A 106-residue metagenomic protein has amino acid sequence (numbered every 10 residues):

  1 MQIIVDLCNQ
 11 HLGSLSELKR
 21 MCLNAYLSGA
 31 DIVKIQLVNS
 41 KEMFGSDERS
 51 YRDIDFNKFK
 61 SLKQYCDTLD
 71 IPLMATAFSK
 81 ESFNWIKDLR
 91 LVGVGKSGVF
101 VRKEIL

Functional and structural regions predicted by a protein language model:
M1-H11: N-terminal small/glycine-rich loop or linker at the start of catalytic domains across soluble metabolic enzymes
M1-I3, G29-D31, D67-L73, L91-V92: Short, well-ordered coil/turn segments that N-cap beta-strands
D6, A25, I86: Conserved, mostly hydrophobic/aromatic
C8-Q10, Q36-S40, F78-K80, V99-F100: Active-site beta-loop-alpha junctions enriched in small/polar residues
K19-V38, L89: Catalytic domains of carbohydrate-active enzymes, especially glycoside hydrolases
C22-Y26, F56-K63, F83, L106: Generic structural signal for well-ordered alpha-helices, preferentially at hydrophobic/aromatic core positions
D31-F56: Glycine-rich, proline-tolerant flexible connector loops at the mouths of alpha/beta enzymes
Y51-I54, I71-F83, V92-E104: Catalytic beta/alpha-barrel core
